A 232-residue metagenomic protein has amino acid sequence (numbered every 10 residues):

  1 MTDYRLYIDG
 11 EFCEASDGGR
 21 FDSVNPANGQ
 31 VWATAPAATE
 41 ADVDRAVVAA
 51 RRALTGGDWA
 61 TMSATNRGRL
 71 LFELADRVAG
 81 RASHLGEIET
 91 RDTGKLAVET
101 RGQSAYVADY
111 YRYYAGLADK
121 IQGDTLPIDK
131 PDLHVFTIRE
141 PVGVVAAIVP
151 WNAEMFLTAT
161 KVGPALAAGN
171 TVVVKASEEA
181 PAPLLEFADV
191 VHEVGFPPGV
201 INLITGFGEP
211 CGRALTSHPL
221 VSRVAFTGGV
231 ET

Functional and structural regions predicted by a protein language model:
M1-A35, R69-E73, A105, G123-I148: Terminal low-complexity tails and localization/encapsulation signals of metabolic enzymes
I8, D22-N25, T34-R45, G195-V200 (+1 more regions): Histidine- and aromatic-rich ligand-binding microenvironments
C13, G57-A60, N152-M155: Short strand->helix junction
V24, A41, R45, M62 (+6 more regions): An amphipathic alpha-helix/helix-turn recognition signal
A27, T39, S104, N152 (+1 more regions): Residue-level detector of flexible, active-site-proximal loop/helix-junction positions within diverse enzyme catalytic
Q30-I121: Glycine-rich loop-to-alpha-helix module at the N-terminal edge of alpha/beta enzyme cores
G123-T232: Rossmann-like NAD(P) dinucleotide-binding subdomain of oxidoreductase/dehydrogenase enzymes
